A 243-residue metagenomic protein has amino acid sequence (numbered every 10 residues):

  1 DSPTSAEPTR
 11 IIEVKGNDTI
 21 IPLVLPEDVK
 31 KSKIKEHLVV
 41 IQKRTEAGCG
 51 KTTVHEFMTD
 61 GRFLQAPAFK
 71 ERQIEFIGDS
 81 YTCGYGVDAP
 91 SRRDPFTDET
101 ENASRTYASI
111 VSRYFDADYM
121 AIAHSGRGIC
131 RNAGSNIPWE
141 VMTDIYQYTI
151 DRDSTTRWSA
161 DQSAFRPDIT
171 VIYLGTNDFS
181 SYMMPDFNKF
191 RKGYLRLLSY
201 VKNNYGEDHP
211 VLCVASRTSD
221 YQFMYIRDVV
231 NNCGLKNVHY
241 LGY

Functional and structural regions predicted by a protein language model:
D1-I77, Y81-T100: N-terminal secretory targeting modules
A47-C49, V87, R93-P185, R217-F223: Conserved SGNH/GDSL esterase-like catalytic core that processes O-acyl groups on lipids and polysaccharides
Q73-I77, T82, Y119-A123, D168-Y173 (+2 more regions): Structural recognition of the beta-strand scaffold that forms the well-ordered cores of secreted hydrolase catalytic
I110-D118, Y200-P210, V229-L235: A structural motif corresponding to the C-terminal end of an alpha-helix and its immediate exit/capping segment
S180, Y205, L212-A215: C-terminal soluble interaction/assembly domains
N188-Y194: Charged helix-capping and loop-helix junction motifs
Y194-L198, R227: Generic structural signal for well-ordered alpha-helices, preferentially at hydrophobic/aromatic core positions
P210-Y243: Extracellular serine-dependent O-acyl
